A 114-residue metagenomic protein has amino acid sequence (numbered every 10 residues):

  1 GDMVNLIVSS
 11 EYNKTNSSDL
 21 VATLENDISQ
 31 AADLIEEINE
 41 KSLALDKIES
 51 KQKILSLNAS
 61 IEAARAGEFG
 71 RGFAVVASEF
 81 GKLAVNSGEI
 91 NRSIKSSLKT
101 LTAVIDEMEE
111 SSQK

Functional and structural regions predicted by a protein language model:
G1-N16: Long, amphipathic alpha-helical coupling/dimerization segments that relay conformational signals between
S10, V21-L24, I38-S42: Generic detector of short, locally flexible boundary/turn motifs and exposed helical patches
N13-S29: Short, charge-rich amphipathic alpha-helices with coiled-coil/heptad character
D33-E36, E40-S50, A64-E110: Parallel, heptad-repeat alpha-helical coiled-coil signal-transduction segments
K51-S56: Extended, amphipathic, non-transmembrane alpha-helical segments
S112-K114: Alpha-helical coiled-coil heptad-repeat segments
